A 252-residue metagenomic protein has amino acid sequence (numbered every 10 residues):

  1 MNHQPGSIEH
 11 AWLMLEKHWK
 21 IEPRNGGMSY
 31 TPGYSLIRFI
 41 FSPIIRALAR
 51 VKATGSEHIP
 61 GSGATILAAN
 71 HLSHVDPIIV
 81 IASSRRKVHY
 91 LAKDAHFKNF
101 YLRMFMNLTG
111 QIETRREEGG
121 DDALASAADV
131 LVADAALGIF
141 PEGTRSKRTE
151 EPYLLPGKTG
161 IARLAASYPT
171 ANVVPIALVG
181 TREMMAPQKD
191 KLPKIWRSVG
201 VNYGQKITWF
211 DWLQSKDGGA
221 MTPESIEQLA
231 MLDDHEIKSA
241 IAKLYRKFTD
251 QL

Functional and structural regions predicted by a protein language model:
H3-T54, R86, F100-T109: A transmembrane-helix-recognition feature enriched in membrane-embedded lipid enzymes and envelope glyco-/phospholipid
A49, E117-D121, L154-L155: A conditional alpha-helix N-cap/helix-loop micro-motif detector
G61-G119: Catalytic core of membrane glycerolipid acyltransferases/transacylases, capturing the structured, soluble-facing
G63-A69, A135-P141, A171: Generic beta-sheet signal
I79-V80, F105, D129, R163-S167: Hydrophobic/aromatic ligand-binding patch that stacks against planar heteroaromatic rings of cofactors or nucleotides
I112-S126, L131-V132: Helix-adjacent hinge/juxtasegments
V130-A162: Catalytic-site beta-strand/loop segments enriched in glycine and acidic/polar residues
E151-L229: A cross-family acyltransferase "interaction/gating" segment
